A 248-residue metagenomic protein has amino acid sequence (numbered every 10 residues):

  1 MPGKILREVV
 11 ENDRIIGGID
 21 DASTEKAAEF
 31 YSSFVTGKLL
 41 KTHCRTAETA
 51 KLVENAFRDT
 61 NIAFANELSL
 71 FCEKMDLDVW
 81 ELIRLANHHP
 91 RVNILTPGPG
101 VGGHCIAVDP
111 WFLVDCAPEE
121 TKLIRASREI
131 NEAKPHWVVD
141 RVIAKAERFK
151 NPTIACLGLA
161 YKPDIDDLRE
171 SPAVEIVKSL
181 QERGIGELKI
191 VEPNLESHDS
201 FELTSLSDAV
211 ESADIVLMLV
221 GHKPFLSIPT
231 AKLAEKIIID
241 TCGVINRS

Functional and structural regions predicted by a protein language model:
M1-S248: Structural/interface elements that position substrates and couple domains in central-metabolism enzymes
